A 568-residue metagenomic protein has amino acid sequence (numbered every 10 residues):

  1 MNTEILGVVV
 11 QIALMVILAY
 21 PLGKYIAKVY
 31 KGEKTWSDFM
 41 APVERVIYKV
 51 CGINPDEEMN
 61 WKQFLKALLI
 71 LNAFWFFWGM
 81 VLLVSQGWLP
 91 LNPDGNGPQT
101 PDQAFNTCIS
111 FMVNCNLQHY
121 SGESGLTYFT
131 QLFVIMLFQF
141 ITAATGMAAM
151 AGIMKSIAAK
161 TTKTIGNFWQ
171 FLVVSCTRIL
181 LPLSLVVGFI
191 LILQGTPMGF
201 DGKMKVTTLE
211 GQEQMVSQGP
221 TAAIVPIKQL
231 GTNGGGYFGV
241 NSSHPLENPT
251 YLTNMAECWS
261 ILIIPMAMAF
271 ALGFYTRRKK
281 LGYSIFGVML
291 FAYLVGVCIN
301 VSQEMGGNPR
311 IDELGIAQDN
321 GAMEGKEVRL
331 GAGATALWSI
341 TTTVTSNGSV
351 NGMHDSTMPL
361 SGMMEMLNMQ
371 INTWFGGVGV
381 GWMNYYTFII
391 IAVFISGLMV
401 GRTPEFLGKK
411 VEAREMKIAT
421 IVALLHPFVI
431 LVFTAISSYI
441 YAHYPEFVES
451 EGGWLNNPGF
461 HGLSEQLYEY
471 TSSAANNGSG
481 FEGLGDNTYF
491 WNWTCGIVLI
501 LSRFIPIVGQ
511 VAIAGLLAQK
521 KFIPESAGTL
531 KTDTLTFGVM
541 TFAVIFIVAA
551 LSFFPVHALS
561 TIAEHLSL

Functional and structural regions predicted by a protein language model:
M1-L568: Membrane-proximal intracellular helices of multi-pass ion channels
